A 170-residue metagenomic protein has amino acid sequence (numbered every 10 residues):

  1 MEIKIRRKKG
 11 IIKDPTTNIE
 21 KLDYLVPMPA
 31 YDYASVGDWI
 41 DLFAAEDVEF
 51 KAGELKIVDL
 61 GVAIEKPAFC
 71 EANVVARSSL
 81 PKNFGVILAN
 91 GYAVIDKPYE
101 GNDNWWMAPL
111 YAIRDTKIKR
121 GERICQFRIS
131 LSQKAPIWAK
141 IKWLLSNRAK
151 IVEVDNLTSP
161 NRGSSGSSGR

Functional and structural regions predicted by a protein language model:
M1-R170: DUTPase catalytic domain/fold
